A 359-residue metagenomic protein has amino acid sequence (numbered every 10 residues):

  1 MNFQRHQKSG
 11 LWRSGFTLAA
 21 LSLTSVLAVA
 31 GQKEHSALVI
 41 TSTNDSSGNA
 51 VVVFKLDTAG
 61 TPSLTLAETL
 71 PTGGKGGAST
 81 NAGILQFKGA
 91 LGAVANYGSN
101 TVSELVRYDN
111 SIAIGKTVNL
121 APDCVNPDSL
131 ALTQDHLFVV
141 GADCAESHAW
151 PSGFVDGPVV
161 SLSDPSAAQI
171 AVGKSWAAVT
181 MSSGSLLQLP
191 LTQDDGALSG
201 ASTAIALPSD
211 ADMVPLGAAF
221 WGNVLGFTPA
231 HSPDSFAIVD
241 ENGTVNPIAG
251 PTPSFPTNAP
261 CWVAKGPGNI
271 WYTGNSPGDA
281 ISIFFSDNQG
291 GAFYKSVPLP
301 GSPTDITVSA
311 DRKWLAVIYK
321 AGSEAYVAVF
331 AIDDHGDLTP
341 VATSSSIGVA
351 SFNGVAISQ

Functional and structural regions predicted by a protein language model:
Q32-L56: An edge-strand/N-cap motif at the start of beta-rich repeat modules
T41-D45, V94-G98, V139-C144, G173-K174 (+6 more regions): Conserved beta-strand positions in repeat-built beta-propeller and related beta-rich domains
G48-V51, N100-V102, A145-S147, S185-L186 (+3 more regions): Structural signal for beta-propeller blades
F54-P62, L105-S111, A149-V155, L189-L198 (+3 more regions): Short loop/turn segments immediately following beta-strands, especially the blade-tip and inter-blade linker loops
L66-G76, I114-L120, D156-L162, G200-P208 (+3 more regions): A short beta-strand motif characteristic of beta-propeller blades
G73-K88, L120-H136, S161-W176, L207-T228 (+3 more regions): Beta-rich, blade/repeat-based domains predominating in secreted/periplasmic proteins but also intracellular
F138-D194, A201-L207: Aromatic- and glycine-enriched pocket-lining scaffold segments that form the walls of small-molecule binding clefts
Y326-Q359: Blade-level signature of beta-propeller repeat domains, shared across WD40, Kelch, NHL, RCC1 and BNR/Asp-box propellers
